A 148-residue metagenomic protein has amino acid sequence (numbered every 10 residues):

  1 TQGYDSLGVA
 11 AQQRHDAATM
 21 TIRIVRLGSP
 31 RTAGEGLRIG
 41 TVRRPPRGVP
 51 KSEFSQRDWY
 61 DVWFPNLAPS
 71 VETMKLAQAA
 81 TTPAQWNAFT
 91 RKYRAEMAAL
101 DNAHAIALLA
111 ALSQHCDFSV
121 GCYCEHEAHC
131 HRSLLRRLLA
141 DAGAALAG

Functional and structural regions predicted by a protein language model:
Q2-G3, T32: Residue-level detector of transmembrane insertion/anchoring sites
G3-T19: Short, Lys/Arg-enriched N-terminal segments with co-localized hydrophobic residues within the first ~10-30 amino acids
D16-G148: Residues lining hydrophobic/aromatic ligand-binding pockets adjacent to catalytic sites
